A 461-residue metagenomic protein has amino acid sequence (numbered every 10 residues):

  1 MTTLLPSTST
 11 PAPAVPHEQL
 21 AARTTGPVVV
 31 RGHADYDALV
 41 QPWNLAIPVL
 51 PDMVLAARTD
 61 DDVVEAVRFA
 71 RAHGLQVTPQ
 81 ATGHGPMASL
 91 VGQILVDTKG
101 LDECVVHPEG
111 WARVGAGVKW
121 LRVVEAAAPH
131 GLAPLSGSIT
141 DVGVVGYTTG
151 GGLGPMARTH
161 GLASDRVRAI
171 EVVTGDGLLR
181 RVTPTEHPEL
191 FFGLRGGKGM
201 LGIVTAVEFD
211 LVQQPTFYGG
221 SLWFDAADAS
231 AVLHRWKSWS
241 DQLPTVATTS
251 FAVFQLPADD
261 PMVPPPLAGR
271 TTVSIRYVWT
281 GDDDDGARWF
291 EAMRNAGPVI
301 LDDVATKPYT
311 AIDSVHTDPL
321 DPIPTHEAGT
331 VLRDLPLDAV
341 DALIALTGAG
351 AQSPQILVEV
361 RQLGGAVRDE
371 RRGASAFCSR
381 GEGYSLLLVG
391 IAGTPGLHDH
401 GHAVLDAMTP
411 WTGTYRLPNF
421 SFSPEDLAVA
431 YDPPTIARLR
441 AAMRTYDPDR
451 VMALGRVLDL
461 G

Functional and structural regions predicted by a protein language model:
M1-G461: Soluble FAD-dependent oxygen oxidases
